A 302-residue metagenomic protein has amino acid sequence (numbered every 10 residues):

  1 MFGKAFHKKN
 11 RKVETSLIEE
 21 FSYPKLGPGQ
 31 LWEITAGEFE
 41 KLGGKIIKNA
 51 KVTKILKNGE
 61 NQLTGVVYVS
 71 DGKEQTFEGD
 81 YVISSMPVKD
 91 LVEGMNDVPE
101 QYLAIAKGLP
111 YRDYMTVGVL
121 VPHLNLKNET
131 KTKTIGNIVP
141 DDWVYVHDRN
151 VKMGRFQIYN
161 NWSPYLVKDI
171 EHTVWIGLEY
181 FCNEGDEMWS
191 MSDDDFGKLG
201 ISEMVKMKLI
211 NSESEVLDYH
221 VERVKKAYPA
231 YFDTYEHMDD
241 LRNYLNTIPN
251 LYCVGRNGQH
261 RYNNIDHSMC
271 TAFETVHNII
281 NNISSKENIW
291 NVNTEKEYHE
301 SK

Functional and structural regions predicted by a protein language model:
M1-I55, E78: Active-site/ligand-binding neighborhood in enzyme catalytic cores
P24, A50-D194, L199-I210, E287-E297: Mid-domain catalytic core of redox enzymes that form a hydrophobic substrate pocket/lid adjacent to a catalytic redox
E38-K41, K45, S85, D90 (+3 more regions): Active-site catalytic microenvironments for nucleophilic, acid-base chemistry
I46-K48, V52, V216-Y219, L251: Generic structural signal for residues in well-ordered beta-strands
H220-K225, Y231-K302: C-terminal lid/capping helical subdomain adjacent to the catalytic/cofactor pocket in oxidative enzymes
